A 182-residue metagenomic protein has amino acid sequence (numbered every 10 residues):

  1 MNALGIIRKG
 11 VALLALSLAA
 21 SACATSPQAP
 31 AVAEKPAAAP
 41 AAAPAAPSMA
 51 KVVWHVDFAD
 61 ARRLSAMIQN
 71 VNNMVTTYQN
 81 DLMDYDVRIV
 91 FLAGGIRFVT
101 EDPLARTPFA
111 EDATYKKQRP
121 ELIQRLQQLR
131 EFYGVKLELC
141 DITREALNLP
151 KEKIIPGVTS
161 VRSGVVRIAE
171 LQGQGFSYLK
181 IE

Functional and structural regions predicted by a protein language model:
N2-A12: Bacterial N-terminal signal peptides that target proteins for export
S21-A22: C-terminal motif of bacterial Sec signal peptides marking the signal peptidase cleavage site
T25-E182: Secreted/extracellular ectodomain signature
